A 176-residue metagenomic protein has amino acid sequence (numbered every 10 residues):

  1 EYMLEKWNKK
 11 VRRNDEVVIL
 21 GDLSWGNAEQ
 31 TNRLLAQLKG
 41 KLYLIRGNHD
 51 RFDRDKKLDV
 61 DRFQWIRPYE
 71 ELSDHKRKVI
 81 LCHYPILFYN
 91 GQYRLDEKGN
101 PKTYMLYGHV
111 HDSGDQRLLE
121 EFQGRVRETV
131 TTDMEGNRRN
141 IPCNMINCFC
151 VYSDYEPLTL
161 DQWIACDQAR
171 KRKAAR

Functional and structural regions predicted by a protein language model:
E1-D74: Core catalytic region of metal-dependent phosphoesterases/phosphodiesterases, especially metallo-beta-lactamase-like
V60-R176: Conserved beta-sheet core of the metallophosphoesterase superfamily
